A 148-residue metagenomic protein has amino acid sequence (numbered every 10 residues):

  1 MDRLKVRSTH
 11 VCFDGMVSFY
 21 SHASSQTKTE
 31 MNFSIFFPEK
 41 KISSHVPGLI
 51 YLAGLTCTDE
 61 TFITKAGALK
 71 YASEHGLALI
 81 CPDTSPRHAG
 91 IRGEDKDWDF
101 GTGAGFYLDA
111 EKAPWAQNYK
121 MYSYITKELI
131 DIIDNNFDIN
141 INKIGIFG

Functional and structural regions predicted by a protein language model:
M1-G148: Non-catalytic cap/lid and distal C-terminal segments of serine-dependent acyl enzymes
